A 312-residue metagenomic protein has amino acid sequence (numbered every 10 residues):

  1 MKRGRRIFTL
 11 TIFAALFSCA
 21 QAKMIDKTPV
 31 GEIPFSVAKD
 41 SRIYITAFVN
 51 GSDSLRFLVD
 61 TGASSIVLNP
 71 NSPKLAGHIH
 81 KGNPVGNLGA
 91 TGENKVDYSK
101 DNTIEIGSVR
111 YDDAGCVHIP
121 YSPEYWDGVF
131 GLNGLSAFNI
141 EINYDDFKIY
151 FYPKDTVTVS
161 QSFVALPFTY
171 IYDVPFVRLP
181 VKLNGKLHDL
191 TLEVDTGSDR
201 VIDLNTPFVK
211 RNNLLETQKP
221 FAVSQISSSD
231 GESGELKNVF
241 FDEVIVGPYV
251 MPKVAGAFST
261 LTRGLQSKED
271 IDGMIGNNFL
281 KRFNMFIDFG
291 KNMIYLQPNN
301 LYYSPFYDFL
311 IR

Functional and structural regions predicted by a protein language model:
M1-T28: Bacterial Sec-dependent N-terminal signal peptides
C19-R312: Pepsin/retropepsin-fold aspartyl endopeptidases
